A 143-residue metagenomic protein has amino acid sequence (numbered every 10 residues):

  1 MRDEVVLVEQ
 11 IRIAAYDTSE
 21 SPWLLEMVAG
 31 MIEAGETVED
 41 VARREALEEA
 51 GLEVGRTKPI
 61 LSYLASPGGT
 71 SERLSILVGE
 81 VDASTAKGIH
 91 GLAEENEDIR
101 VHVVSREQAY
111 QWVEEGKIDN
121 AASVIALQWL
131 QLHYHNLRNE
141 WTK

Functional and structural regions predicted by a protein language model:
M1-E4, I11, E80-S84, R106-E107: Short loop segments at secondary-structure junctions
M1-R44, A93-E95, I99: Conserved Nudix-box catalytic region and its N-terminal flanking loop in Nudix hydrolases and closely related
L7, I76-V78, V101-V103: Conserved hydrophobic/aromatic beta-strand scaffold that supports enzyme active sites
W23, A34, P59, Y63 (+2 more regions): Nudix hydrolase/Nudix homology domain
E39, A50-I60, T70: Short, structured loop/turn "capping" segments at alpha-beta junctions
S66-K87: Active-site-adjacent beta-strand/loop module that shapes the phosphate/pyrophosphate-binding cleft
A86-G91, V113: Short, charged, solvent-exposed linker or helix-capping segments at domain edges/interfaces that act as flexible hinges
